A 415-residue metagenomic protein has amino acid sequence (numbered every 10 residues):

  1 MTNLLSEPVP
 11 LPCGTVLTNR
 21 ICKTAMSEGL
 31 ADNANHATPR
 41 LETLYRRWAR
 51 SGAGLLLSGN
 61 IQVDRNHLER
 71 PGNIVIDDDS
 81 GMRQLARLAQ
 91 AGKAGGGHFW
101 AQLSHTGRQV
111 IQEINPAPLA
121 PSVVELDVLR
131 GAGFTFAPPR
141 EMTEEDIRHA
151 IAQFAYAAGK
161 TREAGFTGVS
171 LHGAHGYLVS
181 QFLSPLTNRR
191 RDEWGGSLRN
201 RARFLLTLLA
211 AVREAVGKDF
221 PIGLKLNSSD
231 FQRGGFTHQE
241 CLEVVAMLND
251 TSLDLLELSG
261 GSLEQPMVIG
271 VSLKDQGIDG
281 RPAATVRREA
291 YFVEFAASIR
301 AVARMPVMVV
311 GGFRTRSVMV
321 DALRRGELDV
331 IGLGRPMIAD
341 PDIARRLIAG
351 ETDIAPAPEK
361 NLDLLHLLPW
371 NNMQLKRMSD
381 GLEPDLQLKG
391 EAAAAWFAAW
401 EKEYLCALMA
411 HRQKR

Functional and structural regions predicted by a protein language model:
M1-R415: Flavin-dependent oxidoreductase catalytic cores
